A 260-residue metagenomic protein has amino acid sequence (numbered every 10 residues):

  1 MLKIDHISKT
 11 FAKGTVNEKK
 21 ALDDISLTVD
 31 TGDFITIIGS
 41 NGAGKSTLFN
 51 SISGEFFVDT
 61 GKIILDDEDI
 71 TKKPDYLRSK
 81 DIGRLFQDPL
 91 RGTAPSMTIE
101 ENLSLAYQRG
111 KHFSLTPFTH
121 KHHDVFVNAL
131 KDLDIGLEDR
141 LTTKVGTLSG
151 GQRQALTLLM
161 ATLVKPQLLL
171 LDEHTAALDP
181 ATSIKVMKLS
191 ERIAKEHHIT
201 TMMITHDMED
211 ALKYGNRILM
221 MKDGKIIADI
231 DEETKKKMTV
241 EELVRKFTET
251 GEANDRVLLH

Functional and structural regions predicted by a protein language model:
M1, T10-D24, P74: A short, flexible loop at the N-terminus of ABC-type nucleotide-binding domains that lies
I38-S40: The feature captures the beta-strand-to-loop junction immediately N-terminal to the Walker
S53: Helix-to-loop junction immediately C-terminal to a conserved catalytic motif
G61-D69: Conserved ABC transporter NBD signature motif
D69-G83, R91, F113, T119 (+1 more regions): ABC ATPase NBD coupling module
T205-H206: H-loop/switch region of ABC-family ATPase nucleotide-binding domains
K225-E249: Conserved beta-strand-loop-alpha-helix hinge in the C-terminal portion of ABC ATPase nucleotide-binding domains
